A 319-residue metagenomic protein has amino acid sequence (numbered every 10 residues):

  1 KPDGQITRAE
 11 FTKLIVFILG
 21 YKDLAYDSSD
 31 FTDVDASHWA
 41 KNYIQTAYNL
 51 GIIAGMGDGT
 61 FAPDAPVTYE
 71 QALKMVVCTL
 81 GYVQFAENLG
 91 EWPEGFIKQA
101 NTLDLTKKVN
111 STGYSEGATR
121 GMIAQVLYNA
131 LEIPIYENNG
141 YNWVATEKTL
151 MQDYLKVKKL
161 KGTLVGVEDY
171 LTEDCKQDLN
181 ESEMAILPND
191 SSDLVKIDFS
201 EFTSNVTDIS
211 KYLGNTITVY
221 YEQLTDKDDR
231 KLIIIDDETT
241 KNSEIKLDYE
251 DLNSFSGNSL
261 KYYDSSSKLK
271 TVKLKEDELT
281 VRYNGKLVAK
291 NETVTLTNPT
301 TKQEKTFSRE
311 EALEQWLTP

Functional and structural regions predicted by a protein language model:
K1-K41, L50-E70, V76-G117, L131-V206 (+2 more regions): Feature responds to low-complexity, polar/acidic, surface-exposed segments characteristic of secreted/exported proteins
K13, K74, R120, Q125-N129 (+1 more regions): Extracellular/lumenal glycan-associated surfaces
T149-P188, D237-L287, P319: Structural detector for short beta-strands of small beta-barrel domains
S192, S265-S267, K302: Glycine-centered tight beta-turn/hairpin loop motif at sheet-sheet or coil-to-beta transitions
F202-T203, T280-R282, S308: A cross-kingdom feature marking solvent-exposed beta-strand/loop segments within repeated, beta-rich binding/scaffold
T207-D236, G285-K305, R309-P319: Flexible glycine-rich surface loops and low-complexity tracts that mediate binding to linear polymers
